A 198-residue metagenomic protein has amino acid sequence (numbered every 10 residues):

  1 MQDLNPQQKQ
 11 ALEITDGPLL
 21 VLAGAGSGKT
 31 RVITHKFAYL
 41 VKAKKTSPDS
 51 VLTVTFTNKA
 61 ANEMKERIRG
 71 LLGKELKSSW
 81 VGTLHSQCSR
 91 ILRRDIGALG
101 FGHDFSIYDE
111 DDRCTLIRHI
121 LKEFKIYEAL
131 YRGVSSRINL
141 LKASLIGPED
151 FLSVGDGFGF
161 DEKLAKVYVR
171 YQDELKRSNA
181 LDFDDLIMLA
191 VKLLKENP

Functional and structural regions predicted by a protein language model:
M1, G24, L121-K125: Short amphipathic alpha-helical boundary/capping segments
M1-D16, F183-L186: N-terminal pre-P-loop "Q-motif" helix
D3-L4, K29-V32, K195-E196: Short secondary-structure boundary/capping elements
D16-G17, A38-P198: A basic/glycine-biased coupling hinge at the interface between accessory DNA-binding modules
D16-K36: Walker A/P-loop
